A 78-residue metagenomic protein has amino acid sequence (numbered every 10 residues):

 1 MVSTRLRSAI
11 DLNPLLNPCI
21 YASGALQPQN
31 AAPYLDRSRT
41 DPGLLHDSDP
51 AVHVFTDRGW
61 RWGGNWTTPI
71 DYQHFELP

Functional and structural regions predicted by a protein language model:
T4: Short, glycine/acidic-rich beta->alpha junctions
R7-P78: Catalytic cores and adjacent binding grooves of peptidoglycan-active enzymes
